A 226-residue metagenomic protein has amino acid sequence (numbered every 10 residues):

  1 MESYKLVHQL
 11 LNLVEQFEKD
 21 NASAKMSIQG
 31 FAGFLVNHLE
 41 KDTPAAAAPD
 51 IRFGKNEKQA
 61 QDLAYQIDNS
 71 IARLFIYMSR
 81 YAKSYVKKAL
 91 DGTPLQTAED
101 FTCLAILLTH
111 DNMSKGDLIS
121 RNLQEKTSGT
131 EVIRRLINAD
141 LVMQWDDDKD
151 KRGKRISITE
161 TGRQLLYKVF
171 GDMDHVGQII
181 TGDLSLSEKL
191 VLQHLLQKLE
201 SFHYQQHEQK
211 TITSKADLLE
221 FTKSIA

Functional and structural regions predicted by a protein language model:
M1-T93: N-terminal leader segment of winged-helix/HTH proteins
Y4-K5, R135-L190: Charged, amphipathic alpha-helical coiled-coil/dimerization segments
A32, S79, L107-L108, Q193-L196: Generic structural concept
R73, A98-F101, L190: Short, solvent-exposed positions on alpha-helices
K87-Q124, S128, T211: N-terminal helix-turn-helix DNA-binding core of bacterial DNA-binding proteins
M173-A226: Terminal interaction helix/tail motif
